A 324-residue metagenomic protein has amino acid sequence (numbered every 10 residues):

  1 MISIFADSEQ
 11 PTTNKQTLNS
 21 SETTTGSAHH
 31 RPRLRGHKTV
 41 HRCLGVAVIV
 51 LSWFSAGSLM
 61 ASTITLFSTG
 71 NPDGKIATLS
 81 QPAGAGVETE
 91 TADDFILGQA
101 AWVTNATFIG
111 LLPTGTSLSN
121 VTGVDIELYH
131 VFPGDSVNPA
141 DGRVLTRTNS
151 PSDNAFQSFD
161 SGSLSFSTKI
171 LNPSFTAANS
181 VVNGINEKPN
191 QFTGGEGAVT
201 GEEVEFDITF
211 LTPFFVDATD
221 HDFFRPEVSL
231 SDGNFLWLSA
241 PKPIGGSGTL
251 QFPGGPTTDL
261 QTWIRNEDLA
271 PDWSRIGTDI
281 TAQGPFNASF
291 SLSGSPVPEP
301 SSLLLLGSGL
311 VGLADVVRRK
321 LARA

Functional and structural regions predicted by a protein language model:
M1-V40, A322-A324: N-terminal secretory signal peptides that target proteins for export/translocation
G45-L51, G57-I64, A288-L310: Short, threonine-centered small-residue motifs that mark membrane-proximal processing/anchoring sites and TM-junction
L59-A83: Boundary/junction segments of secreted and surface-exposed precursor proteins
P82-I96: Non-catalytic, beta-strand-enriched accessory regions in extracellular/secretory proteins and membrane protein
E88, L112, L118-Q251: Aromatic- and Gly/Pro-enriched, solvent-exposed loop/edge beta-strand patches characteristic of beta-rich domains
G98-T107: Extended extracellular/luminal ectodomain segments enriched in beta-structured repeat modules
F214-P296: Short, surface-exposed beta-strand/loop patches at domain edges that form aromatic-rich interfacial subsites
A314-A324: C-terminal membrane-anchoring or membrane-association module
